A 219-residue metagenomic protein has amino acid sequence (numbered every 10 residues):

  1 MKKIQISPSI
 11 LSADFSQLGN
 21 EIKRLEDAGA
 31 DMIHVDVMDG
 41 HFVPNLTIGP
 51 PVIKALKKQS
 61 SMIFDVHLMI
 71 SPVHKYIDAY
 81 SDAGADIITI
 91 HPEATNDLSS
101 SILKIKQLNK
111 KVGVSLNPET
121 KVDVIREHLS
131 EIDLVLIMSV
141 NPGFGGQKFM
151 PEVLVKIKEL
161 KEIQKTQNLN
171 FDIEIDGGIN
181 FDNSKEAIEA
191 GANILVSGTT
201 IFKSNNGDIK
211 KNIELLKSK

Functional and structural regions predicted by a protein language model:
M1-T89, E93-D97, K104, K111-V112 (+8 more regions): Conserved N-terminal beta1-alpha1 strand-loop-helix module at the mouth
H34, E174-I175: Generic enzyme active-site microenvironment
K111-S115, E119: Internal catalytic-core helix/loop-beta-alpha segment that presents or stabilizes conserved functional determinants
V140-P142: Short glycine-rich anion-binding loops that position phosphate/pyrophosphate groups of nucleotides and phosphorylated
G178-A190: Acidic, divalent-metal-coordinating active-site segment for phosphoryl/phosphodiester hydrolysis, typified by short
A192-S197, I201-K203: Acidic, Mg2+-coordinating phosphoryl-transfer loop and its flanking beta/alpha structural elements, shared across
